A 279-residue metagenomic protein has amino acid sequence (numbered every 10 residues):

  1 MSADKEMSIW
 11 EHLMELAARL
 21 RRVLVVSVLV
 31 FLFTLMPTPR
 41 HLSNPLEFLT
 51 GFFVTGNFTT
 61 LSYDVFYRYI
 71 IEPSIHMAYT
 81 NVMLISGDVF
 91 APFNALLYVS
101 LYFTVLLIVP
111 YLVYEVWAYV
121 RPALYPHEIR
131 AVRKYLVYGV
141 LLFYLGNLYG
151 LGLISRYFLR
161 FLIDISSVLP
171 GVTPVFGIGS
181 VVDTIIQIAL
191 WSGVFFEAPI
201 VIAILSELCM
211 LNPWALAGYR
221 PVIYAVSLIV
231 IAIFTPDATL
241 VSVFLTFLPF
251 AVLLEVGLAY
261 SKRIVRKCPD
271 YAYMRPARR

Functional and structural regions predicted by a protein language model:
M1-R279: Membrane topogenic/interface segments and analogous intrinsically disordered interaction regions
